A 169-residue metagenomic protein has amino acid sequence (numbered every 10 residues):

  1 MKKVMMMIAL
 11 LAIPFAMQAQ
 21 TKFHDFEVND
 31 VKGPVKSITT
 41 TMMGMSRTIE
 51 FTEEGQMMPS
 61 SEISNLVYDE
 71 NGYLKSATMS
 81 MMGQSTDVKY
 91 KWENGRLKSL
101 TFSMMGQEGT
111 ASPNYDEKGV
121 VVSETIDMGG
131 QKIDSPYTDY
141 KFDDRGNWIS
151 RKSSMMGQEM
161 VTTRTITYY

Functional and structural regions predicted by a protein language model:
M1-K22: Bacterial Sec-dependent N-terminal signal peptides
Q20-Y169: Buried hydrophobic residues that stabilize the cores of well-folded domains
